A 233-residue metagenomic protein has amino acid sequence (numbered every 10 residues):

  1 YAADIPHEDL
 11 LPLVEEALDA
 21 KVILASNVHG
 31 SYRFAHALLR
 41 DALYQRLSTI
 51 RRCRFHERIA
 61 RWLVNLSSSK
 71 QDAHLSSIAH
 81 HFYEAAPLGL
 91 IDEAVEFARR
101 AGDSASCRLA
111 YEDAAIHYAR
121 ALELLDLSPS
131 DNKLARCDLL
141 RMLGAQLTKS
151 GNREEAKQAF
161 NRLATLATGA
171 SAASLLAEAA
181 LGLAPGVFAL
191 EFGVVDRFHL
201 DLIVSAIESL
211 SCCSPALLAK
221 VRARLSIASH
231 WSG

Functional and structural regions predicted by a protein language model:
Y1-I116, R120-S128, F198, S205: Short secondary-structure boundary elements
A119, L127-G233: Internal alpha-solenoid helical repeat scaffolds
